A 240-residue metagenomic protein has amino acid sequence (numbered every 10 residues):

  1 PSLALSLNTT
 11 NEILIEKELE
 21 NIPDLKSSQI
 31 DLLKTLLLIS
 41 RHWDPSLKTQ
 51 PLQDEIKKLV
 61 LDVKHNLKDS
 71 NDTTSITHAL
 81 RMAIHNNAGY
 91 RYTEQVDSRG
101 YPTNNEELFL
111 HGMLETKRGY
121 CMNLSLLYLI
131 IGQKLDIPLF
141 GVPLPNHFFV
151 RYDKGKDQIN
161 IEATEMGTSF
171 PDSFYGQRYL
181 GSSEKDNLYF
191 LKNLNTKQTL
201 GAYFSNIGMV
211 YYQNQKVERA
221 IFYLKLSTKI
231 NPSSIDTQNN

Functional and structural regions predicted by a protein language model:
L3-N240: A structural boundary/capping signal
